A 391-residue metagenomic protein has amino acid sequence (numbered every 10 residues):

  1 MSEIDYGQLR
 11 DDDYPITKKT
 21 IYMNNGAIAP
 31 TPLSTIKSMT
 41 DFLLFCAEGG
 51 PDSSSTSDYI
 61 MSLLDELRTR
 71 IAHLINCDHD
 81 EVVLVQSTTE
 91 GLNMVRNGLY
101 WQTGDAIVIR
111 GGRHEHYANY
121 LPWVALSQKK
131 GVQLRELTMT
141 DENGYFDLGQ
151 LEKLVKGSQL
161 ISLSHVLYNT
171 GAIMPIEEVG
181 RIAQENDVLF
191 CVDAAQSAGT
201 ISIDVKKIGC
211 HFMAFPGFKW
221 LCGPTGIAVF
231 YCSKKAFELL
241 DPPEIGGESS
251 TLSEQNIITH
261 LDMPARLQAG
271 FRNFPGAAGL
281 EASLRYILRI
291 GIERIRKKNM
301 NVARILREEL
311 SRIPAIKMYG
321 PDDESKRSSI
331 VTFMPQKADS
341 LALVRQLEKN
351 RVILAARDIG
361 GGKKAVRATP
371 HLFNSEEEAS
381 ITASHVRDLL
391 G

Functional and structural regions predicted by a protein language model:
M1-G391: Pyridoxal 5′-phosphate
